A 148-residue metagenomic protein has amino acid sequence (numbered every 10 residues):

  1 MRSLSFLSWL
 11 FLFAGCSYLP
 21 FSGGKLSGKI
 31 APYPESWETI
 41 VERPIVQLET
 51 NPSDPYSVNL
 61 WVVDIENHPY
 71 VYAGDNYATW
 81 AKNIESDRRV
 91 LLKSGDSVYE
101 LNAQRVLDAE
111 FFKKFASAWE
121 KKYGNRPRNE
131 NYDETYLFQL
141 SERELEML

Functional and structural regions predicted by a protein language model:
M1-L4: Positively charged n-region of N-terminal signal peptides that target proteins for export
A14-G15: C-terminal motif of bacterial Sec signal peptides marking the signal peptidase cleavage site
K25-I45: Post-signal peptide N-terminal segment of mature Sec-exported envelope proteins
S36, D54-Y56, Y77-L148: Short, structured beta-strand-loop surface elements
E42-D75, E100-N102: Short beta-strand segments
